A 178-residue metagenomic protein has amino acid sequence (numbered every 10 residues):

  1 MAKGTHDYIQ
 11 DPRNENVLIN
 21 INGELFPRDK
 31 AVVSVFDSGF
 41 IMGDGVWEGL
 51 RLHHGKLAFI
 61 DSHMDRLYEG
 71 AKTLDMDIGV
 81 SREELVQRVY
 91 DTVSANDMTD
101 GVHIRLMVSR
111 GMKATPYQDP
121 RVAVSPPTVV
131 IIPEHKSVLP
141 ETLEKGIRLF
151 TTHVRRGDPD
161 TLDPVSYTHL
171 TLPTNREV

Functional and structural regions predicted by a protein language model:
M1-S166, L170: Conserved alpha/beta cores of soluble small-molecule-handling proteins
H169, N175-V178: Single conserved hydrophobic/aromatic residue that forms the stacking wall/gate of nucleotide- or nucleobase-binding
